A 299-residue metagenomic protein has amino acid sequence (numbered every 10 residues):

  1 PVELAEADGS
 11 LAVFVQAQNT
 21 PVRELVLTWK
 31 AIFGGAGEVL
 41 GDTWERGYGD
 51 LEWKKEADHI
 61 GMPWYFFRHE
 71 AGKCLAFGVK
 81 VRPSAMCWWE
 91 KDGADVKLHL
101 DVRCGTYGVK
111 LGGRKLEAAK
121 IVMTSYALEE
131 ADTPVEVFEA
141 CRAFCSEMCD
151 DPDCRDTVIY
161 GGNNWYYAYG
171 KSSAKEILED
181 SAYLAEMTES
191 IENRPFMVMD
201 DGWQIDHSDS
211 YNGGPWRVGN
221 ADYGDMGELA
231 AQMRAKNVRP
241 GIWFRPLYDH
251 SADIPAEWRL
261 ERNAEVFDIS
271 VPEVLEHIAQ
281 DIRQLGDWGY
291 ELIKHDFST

Functional and structural regions predicted by a protein language model:
P1-P195: Carbohydrate-recognition beta-sandwich/jelly-roll modules in extracellular/periplasmic carbohydrate-active proteins
V158-T299: Aromatic-lined carbohydrate-binding/catalytic grooves of carbohydrate-active enzymes
